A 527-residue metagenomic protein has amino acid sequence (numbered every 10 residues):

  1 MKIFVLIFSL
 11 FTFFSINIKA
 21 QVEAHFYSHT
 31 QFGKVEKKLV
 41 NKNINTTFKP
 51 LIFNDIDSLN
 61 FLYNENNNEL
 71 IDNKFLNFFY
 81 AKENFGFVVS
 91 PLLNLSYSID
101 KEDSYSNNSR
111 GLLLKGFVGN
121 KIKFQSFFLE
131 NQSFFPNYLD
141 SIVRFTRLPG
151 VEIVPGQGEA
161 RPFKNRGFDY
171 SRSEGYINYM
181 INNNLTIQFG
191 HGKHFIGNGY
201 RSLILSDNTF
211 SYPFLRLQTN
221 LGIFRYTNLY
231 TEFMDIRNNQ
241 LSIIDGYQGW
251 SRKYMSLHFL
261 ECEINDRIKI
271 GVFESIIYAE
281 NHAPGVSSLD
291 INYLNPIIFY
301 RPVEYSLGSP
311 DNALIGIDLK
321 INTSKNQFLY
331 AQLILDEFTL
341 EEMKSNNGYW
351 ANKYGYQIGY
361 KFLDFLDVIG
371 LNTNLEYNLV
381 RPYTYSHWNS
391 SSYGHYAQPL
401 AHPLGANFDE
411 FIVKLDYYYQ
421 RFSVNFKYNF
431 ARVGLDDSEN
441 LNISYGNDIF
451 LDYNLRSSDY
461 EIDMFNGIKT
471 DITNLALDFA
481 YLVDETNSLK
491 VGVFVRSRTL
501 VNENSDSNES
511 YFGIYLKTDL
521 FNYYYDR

Functional and structural regions predicted by a protein language model:
M1, L10-T12, F233-I236, A431-G434: Short regulatory "switch" loops immediately downstream of catalytic or recognition motifs within protein catalytic
M1-A24: Bacterial Sec-dependent N-terminal signal peptides
S9-L10, F61-N67, E461-F465: Short, charged, low-hydrophobicity "junction" segments
V22-K269, E274-E280, S345-Y354, K361-H387 (+2 more regions): Outer-membrane beta-barrel channel domains
Y170, E263, I268-R527: Exposed, low-structure sequence patches enriched in small/polar residues
